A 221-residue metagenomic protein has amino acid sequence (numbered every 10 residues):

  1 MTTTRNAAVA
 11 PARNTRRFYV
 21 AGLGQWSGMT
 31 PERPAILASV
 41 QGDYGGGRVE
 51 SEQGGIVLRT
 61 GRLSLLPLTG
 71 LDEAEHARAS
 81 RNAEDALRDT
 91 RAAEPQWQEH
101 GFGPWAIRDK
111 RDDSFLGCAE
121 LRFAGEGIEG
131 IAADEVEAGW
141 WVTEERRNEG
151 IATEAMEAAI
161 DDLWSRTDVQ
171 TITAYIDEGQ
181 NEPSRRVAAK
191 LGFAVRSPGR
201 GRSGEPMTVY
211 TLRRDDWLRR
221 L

Functional and structural regions predicted by a protein language model:
T4-N6, A10, N14-E145, E157-E182 (+1 more regions): GNAT-family acyltransferases
N148-T153: Glycine-rich acyl-CoA binding loop
V187-A188: Conserved active-site tyrosine of GNAT-family acetyltransferases
